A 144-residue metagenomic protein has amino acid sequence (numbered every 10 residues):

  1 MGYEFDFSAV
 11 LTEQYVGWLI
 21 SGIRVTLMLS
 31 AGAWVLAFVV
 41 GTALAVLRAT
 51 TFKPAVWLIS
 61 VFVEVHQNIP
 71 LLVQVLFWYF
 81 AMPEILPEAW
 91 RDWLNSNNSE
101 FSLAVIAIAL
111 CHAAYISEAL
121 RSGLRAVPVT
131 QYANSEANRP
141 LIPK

Functional and structural regions predicted by a protein language model:
M1-K144: Transmembrane alpha-helices and adjacent helix-loop boundaries
